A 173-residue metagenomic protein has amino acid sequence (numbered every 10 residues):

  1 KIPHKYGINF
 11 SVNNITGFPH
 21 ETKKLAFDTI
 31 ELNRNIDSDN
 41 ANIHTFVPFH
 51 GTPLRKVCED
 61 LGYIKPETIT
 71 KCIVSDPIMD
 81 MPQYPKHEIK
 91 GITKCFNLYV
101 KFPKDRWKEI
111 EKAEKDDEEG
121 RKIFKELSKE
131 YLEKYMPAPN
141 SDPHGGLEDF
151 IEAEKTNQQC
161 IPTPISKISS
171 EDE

Functional and structural regions predicted by a protein language model:
K1-P53, C95-E111: Conserved C-terminal portion of the radical SAM core fold that forms the substrate/S-adenosylmethionine-binding
P53, C58, G62-E173: Radical SAM enzyme core and accessory elements
